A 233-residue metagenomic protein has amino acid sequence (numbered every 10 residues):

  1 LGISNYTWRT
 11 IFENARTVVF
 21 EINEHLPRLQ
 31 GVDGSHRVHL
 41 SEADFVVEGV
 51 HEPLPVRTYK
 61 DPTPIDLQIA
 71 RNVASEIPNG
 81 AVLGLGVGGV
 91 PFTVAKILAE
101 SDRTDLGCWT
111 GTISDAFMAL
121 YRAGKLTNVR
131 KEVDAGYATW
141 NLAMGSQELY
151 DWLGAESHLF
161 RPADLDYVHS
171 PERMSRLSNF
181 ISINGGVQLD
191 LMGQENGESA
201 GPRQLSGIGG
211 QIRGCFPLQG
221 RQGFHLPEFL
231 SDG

Functional and structural regions predicted by a protein language model:
L1-G233: Conserved phosphate- and dinucleotide-binding cores of soluble alpha/beta proteins, encompassing both enzyme active
